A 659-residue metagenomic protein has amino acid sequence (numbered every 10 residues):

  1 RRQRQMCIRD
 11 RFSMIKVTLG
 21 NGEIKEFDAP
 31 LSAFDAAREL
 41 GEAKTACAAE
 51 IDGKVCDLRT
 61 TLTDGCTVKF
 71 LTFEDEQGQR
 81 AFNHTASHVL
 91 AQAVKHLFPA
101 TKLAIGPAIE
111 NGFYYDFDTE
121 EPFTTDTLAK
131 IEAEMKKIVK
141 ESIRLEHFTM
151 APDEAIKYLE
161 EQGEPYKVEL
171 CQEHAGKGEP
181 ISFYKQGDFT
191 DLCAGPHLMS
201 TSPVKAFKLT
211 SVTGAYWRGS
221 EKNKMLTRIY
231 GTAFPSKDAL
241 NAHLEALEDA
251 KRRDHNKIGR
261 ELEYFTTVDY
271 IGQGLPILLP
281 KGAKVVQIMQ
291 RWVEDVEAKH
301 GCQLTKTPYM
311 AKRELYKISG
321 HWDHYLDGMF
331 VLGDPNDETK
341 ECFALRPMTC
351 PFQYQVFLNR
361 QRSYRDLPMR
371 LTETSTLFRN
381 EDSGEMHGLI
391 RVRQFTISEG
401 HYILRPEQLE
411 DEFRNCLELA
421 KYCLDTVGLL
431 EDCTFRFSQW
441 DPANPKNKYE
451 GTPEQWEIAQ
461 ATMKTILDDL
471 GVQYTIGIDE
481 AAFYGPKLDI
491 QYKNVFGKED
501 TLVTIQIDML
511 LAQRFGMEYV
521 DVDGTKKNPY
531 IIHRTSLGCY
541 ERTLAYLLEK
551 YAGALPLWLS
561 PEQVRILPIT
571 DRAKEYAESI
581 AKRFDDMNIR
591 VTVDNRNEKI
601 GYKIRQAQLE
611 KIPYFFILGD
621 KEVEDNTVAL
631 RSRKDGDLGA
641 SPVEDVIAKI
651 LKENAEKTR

Functional and structural regions predicted by a protein language model:
R1-I8: Short, small-residue-biased leader/transition segments that mark boundaries at the very start of proteins
F12-K102, I109-R659: NTP/phosphate- and nucleic-acid-binding module
